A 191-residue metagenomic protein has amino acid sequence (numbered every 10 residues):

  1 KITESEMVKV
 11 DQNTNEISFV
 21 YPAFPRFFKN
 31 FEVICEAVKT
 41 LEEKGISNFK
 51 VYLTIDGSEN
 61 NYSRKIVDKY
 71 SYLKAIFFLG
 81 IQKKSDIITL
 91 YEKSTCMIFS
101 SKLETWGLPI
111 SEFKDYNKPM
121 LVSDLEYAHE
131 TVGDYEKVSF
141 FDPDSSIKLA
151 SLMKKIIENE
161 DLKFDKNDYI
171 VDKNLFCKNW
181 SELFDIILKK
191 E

Functional and structural regions predicted by a protein language model:
Q12-K29, C35-V38: Conserved donor-binding/catalytic core segment of Leloir-type glycosyltransferases
F49-R64, G80-I81: Glycosyltransferase donor-sugar binding loop
R64-S85: Nucleotide-activated donor-binding/catalytic signature segment of Leloir-type glycosyltransferases, i.e., the conserved
Q82, T89-S94: Short alpha-helical donor nucleotide-sugar binding micro-motif in glycosyltransferases
K102: Aromatic "clamp/platform" in nucleotide-sugar-dependent glycosyltransferases that forms part of the donor/acceptor
D115, P119-S123: Short hydrophobic beta-strand element within catalytic cores of glycosyltransferases and related nucleotide-activated
V138-I147, K154-E160: Conserved acidic donor-binding segment of nucleotide-sugar-dependent glycosyltransferases
D161-E191: A charged, aromatic-enriched C-terminal amphipathic alpha-helix characteristic of glycosyltransferases across folds
